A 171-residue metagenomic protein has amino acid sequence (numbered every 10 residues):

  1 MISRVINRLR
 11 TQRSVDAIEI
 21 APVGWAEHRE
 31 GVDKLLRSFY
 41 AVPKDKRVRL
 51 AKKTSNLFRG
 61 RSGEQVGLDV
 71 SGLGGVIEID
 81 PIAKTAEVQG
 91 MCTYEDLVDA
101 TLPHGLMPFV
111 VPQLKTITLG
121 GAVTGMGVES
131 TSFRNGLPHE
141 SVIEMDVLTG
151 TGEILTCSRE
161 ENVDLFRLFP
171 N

Functional and structural regions predicted by a protein language model:
M1-N171: Noncatalytic alpha-helical scaffold of FAD-dependent oxidoreductases
